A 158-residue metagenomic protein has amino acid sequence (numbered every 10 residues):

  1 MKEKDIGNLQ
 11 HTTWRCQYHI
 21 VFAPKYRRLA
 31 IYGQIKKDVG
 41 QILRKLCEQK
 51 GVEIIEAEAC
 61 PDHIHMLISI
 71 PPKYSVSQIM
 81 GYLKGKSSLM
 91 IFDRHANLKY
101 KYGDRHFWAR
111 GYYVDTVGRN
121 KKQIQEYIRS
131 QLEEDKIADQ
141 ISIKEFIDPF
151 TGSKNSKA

Functional and structural regions predicted by a protein language model:
M1-A158: Basic nucleic-acid-binding interfaces
